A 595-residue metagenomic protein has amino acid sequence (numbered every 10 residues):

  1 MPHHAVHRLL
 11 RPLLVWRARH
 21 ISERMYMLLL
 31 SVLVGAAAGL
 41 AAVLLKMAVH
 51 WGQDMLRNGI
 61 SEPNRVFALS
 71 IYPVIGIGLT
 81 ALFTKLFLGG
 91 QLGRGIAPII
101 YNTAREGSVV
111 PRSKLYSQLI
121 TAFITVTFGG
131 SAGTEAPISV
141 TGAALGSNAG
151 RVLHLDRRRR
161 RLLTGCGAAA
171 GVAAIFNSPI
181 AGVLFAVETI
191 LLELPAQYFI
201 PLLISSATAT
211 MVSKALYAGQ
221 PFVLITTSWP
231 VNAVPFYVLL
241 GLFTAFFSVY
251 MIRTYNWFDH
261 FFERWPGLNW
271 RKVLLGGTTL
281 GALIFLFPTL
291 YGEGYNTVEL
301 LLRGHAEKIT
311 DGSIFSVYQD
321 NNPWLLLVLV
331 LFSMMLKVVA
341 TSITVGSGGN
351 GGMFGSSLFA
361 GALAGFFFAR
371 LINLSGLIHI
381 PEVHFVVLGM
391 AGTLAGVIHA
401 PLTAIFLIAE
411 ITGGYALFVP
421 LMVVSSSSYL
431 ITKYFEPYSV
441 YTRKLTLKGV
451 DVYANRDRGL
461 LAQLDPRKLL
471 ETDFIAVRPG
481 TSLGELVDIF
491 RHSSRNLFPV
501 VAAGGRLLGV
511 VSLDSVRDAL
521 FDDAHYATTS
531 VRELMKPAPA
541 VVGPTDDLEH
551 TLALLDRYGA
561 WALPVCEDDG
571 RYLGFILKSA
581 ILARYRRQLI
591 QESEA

Functional and structural regions predicted by a protein language model:
M1-D473, V477-F498, A502-L508, A562 (+2 more regions): Alpha-helical transmembrane segments and immediately membrane-proximal extracytoplasmic
L184, G509-V516, G574-I581: Short hydrophobic beta-strand motif reused across regulatory alpha/beta modules
S205, V424, E471, L513 (+3 more regions): ATP/adenylate-binding site constellation spanning eukaryotic-like Ser/Thr protein kinases, ABC-transporter
D473-V477, E533, A538-V541: Structural signal for short hydrophobic segments within the conserved structured cores of catalytic domains across
V477-S494, V500-V501, L520-D523, V541-W561 (+2 more regions): The conserved cystathionine-beta-synthase
L507-L508, A540-V541, Y572-L573: Short hydrophobic beta-strand segments in globular cytosolic domains
L513, T528-V531, H550, A560: Nucleotide-binding motor/catalytic cores of P-loop/tubulin-like NTPases across gene-expression machines
D518, A524-T529: Cytosolic, membrane-proximal regulatory domains of ion/volume homeostasis and mechanosensation machinery
